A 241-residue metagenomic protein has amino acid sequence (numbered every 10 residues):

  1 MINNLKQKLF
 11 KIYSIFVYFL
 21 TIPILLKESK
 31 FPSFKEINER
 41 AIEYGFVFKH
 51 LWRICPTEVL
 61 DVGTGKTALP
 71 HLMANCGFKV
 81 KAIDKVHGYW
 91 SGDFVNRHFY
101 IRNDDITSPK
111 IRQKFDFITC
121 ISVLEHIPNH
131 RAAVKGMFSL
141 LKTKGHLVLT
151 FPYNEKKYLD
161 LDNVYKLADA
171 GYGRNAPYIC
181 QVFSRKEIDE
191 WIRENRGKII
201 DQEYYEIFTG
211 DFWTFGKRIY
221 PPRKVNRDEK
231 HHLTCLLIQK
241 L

Functional and structural regions predicted by a protein language model:
M1-E28: N-terminal, positively charged/glycine-rich alpha-helical extensions of SAM-dependent methyltransferases
K8, H50, W191: Residues that form generic nucleotide/phosphate-binding pockets
Y18, I22-L51: Class I SAM-dependent methyltransferase Rossmann-like catalytic core, especially the SAM/SAH-binding loop
P32-S33, I54-C55, D61, Y172-R174: A short, structure-level motif marking secondary-structure boundaries and short turns
F34, T107, T119, P128-K142 (+1 more regions): S-adenosyl-L-methionine-dependent methyltransferase catalytic module, highlighting the catalytic core
E39, V62, R112, R227-K230: Residue-level marker of regulatory loop/turn positions in helix-turn-helix DNA-binding domains and in histidine
G45-L159, L236: Conserved SAM-binding loop
